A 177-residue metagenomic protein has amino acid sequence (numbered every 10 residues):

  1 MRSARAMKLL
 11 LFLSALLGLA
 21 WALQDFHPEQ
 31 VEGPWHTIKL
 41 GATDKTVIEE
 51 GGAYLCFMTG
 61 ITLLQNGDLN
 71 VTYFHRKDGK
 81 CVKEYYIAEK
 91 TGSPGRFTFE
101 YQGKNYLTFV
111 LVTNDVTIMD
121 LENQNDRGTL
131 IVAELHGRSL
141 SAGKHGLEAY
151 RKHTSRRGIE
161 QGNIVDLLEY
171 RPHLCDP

Functional and structural regions predicted by a protein language model:
M1-P177: A beta-rich soluble binding module of mature secreted/lumenal proteins
